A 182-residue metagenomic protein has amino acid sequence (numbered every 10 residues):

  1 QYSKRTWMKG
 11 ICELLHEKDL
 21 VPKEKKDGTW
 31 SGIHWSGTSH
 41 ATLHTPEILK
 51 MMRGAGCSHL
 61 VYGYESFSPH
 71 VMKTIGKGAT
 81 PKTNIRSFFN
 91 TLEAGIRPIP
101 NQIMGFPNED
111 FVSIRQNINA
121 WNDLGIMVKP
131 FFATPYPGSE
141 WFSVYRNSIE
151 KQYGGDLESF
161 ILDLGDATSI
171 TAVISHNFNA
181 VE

Functional and structural regions predicted by a protein language model:
Q1-I99, M104-F106: Conserved SAM/AdoMet-binding glycine-rich loop
T6, F111-V112: Short N-terminal helix/helix-N-cap motif within the alpha/beta-hydrolase-1
H44-P46, E109, P137-S139: Intrinsically disordered, low-complexity acidic/polar segments
V112-E182: C-terminal accessory regions of radical SAM enzymes
